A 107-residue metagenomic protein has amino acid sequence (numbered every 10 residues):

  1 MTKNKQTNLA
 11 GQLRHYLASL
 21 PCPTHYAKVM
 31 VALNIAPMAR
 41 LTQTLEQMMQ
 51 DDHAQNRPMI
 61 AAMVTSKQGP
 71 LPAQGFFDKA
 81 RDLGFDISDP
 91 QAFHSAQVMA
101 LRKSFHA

Functional and structural regions predicted by a protein language model:
T2-L9, R14-A18, P23-A107: Nucleic acid-binding interface residues in structured DNA/RNA-binding domains, emphasizing the DNA-engaging scaffolds
